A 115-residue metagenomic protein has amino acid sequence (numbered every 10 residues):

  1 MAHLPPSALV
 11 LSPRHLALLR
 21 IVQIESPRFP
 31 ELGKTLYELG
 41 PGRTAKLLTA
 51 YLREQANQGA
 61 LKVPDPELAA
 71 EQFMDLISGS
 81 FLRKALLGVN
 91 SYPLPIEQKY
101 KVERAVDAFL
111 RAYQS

Functional and structural regions predicted by a protein language model:
M1-L19, K62, P66-F73: Hydrophobic alpha-helical connector segments
L4, K46, A50-Q58, E71-Q72 (+1 more regions): C-terminal peripheral helix-coil segments that are non-catalytic and often amphipathic
L9-A17, I21, E31-N57, Y100: Amphipathic alpha-helical packing segments from all-alpha helical-bundle domains
L11-R14, R28-L32, Q58-L61, D65 (+2 more regions): Alpha-helical structural elements of signaling/regulatory helical domains
R20, L36, L61, N90-P93: Conserved short-loop catalytic and cofactor-binding motifs
